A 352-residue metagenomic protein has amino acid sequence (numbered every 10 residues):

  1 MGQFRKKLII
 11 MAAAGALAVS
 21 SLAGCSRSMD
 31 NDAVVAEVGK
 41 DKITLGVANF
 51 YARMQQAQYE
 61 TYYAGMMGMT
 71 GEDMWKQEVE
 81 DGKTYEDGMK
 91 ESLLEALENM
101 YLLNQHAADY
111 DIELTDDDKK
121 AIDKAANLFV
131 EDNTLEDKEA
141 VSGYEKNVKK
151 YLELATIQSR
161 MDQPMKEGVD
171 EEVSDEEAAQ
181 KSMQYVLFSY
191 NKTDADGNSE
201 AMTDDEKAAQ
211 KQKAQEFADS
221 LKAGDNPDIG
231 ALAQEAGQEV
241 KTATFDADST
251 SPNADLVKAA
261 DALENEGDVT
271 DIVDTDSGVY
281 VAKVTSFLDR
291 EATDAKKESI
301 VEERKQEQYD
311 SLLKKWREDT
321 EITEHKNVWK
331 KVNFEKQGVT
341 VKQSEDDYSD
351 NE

Functional and structural regions predicted by a protein language model:
M1-F4: N-terminal secretory signal peptides that target proteins for export/translocation
K6-A16: Sec-dependent N-terminal signal peptides
S20-G24: C-terminal motif of bacterial Sec signal peptides marking the signal peptidase cleavage site
R27-N31, V38, T134-Q212, E216-D219 (+1 more regions): PPIase-associated folding chaperone regions across multiple families
R27-S142: N-terminal targeting/tethering segments
D111-D118, D228-A233, T270-I272: Surface-exposed patches in mature extracellular/periplasmic domains of secreted proteins
D118-L128, F245-S251, K330-K331: Short linear loop/turn motifs
Q212-L256, E291-A292: Peptidyl-prolyl cis-trans isomerase
